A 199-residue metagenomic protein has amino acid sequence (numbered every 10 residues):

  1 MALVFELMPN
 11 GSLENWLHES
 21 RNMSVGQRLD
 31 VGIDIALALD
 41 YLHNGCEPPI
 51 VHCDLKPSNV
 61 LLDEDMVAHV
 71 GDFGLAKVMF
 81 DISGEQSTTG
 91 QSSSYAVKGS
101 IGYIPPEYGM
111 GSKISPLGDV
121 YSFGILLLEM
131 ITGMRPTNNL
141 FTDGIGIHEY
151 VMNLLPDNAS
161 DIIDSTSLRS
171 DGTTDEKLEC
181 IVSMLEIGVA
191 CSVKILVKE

Functional and structural regions predicted by a protein language model:
M1-I33, M66, V70-E199: Cytosolic eukaryotic protein kinase-like domains
L37-I50: Protein kinase catalytic-loop region centered on the HRD/HxD motif
P48, C53, A68: Residue immediately N-terminal to the catalytic "proton-acceptor" Asp in the protein kinase catalytic loop
